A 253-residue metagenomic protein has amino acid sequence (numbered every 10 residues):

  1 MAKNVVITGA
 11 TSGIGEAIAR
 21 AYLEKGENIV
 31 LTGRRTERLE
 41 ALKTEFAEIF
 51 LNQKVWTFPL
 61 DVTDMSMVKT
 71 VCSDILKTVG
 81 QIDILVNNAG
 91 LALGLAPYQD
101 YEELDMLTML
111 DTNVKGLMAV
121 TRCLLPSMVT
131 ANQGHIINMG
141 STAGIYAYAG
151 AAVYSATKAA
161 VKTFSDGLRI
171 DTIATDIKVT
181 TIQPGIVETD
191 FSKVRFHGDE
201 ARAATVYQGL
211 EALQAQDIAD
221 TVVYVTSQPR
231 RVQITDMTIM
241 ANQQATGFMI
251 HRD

Functional and structural regions predicted by a protein language model:
T11-G13: Conserved glycine-rich cofactor-binding loop
K25-L42: Conserved glycine-rich Rossmann-like NAD(P)H-binding loop of the short-chain dehydrogenase/reductase
F58-V71, E103: The beta1-alpha1 cofactor-binding region of Rossmann-like NAD(H)/NADP(H)-dependent oxidoreductases
A96-Y98, D105-L107: Substrate-binding pocket helix/loop in short-chain dehydrogenase/reductase
T121, T157: Active-site helix of classical SDR
S141: Residue(s) in the substrate-gating loop at a strand-loop-helix junction that position the organic substrate next
T181-G185, A201-F248: C-terminal helical subdomain
